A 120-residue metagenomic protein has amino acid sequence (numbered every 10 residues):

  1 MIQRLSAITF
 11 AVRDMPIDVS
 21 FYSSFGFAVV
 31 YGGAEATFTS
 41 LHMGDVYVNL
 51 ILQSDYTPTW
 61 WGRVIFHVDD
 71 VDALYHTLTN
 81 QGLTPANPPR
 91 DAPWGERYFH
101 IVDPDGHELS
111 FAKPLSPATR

Functional and structural regions predicted by a protein language model:
M1-P16, G62-V64, K113-R120: N-terminal beta-strand motif that seeds the catalytic metal site of vicinal oxygen chelate
I2, T9-V48: Core segments of cupin and vicinal oxygen chelate
R13-M15, V64-E108: Vicinal oxygen chelate
E35-T37, P58-W60, P93-R97: Short acidic/glycine-enriched loop/turn segments that link adjacent beta-strands
L41-D45, I101-P104, P114: Active-site beta-strand termini and strand-to-loop segments that position acidic
V48-I51, H100, L109-A112: Conserved beta-strand in the GNAT
Y56, P93, P114-A118: A short acidic/small-residue loop/turn micro-motif
